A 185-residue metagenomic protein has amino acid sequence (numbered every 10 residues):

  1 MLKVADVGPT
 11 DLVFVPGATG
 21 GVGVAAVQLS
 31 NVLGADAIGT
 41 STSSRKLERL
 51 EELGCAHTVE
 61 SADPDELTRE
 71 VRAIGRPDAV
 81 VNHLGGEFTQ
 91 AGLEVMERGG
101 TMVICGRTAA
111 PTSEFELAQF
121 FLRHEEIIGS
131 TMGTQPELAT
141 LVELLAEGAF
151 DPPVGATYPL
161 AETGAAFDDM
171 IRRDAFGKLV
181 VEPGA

Functional and structural regions predicted by a protein language model:
M1-L33: Short internal alpha-helix immediately C-terminal to a glycine-rich phosphate-binding loop in Rossmann-like
K3-V7, A73-I74, E94: Glycine-rich helix-loop-beta junction characteristic of Rossmann-like nucleotide cofactor-binding loops
P9-D11, P77, G99: Phosphate-coordination loops involved in phosphoryl transfer and adenosine-cofactor binding
V13, A37, H57, G100-V103 (+1 more regions): A short hydrophobic/small-residue beta-strand
V15, N31-A91: Adenosine-nucleotide cofactor-binding segment
G86-P153, E182-A185: Glycine-rich phosphate-binding loop and adjacent beta-alpha segment of Rossmann(oid) nucleotide-cofactor-binding
T163-A166, V181: Non-catalytic, hydrophobic alpha-helical segments
R172-G177: Glycine/proline-rich active-site loop of Rossmann-fold NAD(P)-dependent oxidoreductases
